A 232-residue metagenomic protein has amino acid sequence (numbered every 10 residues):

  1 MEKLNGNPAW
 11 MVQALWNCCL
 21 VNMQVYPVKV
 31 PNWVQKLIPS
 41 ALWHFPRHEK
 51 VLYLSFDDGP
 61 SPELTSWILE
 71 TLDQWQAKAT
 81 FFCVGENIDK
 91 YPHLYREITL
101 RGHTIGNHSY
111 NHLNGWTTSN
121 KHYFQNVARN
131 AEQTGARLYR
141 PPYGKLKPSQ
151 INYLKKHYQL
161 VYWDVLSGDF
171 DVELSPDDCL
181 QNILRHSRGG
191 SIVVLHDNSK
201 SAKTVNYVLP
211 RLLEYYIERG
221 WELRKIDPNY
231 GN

Functional and structural regions predicted by a protein language model:
G6-V34: Short glycine- and acidic-rich boundary segments immediately preceding or forming the N-terminal edge of structured
W16, K145, I151-H186, G220-N232: His/Asp/Glu-enriched short active-site or ligand-binding loop at hydrolase and phosphoryl-transfer sites
V25-N107, N111-N114, G135-A136: Active-site beta->alpha N-cap acidic-glycine motif
L37-R47, Q74, D89, K203-N232: C-terminal domain-boundary segment and adjacent tail
L37-S40, S66, I88-T99, P141-Q150 (+1 more regions): Alpha-helical scaffolding within the catalytic cores of extracellular/periplasmic polymer-degrading hydrolases
F56-D58, C83-G85, N107-S109, P141-Y143 (+3 more regions): A cross-domain feature marking catalytic cores of carbohydrate-active enzymes and several ubiquitous metabolic/repair
G59-E63, F82-Y91, L113-K121, R140-L146 (+2 more regions): Acidic-and-aromatic substrate-binding clefts and catalytic sites of carbohydrate-active enzymes
L69-K78, H103-T104, Y110-L113, N120-P148 (+3 more regions): CE4/NodB-like, metal-dependent polysaccharide N-deacetylase domain that modifies extracellular/periplasmic N-acetylated
